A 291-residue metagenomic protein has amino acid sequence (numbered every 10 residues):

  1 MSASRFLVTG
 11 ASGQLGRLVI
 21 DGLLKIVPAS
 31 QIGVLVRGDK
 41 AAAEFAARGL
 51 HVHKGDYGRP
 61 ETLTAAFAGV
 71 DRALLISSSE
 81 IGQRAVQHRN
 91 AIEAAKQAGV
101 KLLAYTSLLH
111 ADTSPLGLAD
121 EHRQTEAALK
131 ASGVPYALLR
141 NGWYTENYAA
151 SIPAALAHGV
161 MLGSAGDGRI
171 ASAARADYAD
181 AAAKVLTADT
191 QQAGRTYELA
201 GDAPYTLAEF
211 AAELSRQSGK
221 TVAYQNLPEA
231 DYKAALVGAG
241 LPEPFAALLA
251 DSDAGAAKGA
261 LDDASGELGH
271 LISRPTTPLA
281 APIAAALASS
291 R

Functional and structural regions predicted by a protein language model:
S2-A41, G58-E61, A66-A68, S79-R89 (+7 more regions): Oxidoreductase cofactor-interface core, primarily capturing Rossmann-like NAD(P)-dependent enzymes
K40-A47, A288: Polar/charged alpha-helical tracts
F45-G58: Rossmann-fold cofactor-recognition segment
T62, R72, T277, A281: Residue-level recognition of oxygen-bearing side chains
A230-R291: A hydrophobic C-terminal alpha-helical subdomain
